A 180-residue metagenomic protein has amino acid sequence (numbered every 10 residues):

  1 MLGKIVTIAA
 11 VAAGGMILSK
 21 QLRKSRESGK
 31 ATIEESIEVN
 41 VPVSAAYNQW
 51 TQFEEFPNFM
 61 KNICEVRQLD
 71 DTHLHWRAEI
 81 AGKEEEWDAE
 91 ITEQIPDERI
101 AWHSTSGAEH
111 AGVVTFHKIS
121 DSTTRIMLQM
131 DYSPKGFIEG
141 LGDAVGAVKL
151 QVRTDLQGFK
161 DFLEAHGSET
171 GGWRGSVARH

Functional and structural regions predicted by a protein language model:
L2-I5, E93, H103-D161, A165 (+1 more regions): Beta-strand/loop substructures that line and gate deep hydrophobic ligand-binding cavities in soluble
G3-R77, G158, E164-G167, A178-H180: Hydrophobic ligand-binding cavity/cleft-lining segments
K30-S36, H73, E86, R99 (+2 more regions): Intrinsic-disorder/low-complexity, polar/charged segments enriched in Ser/Thr/Lys/Arg/Asp/Glu/Gln
Q68-D71, E79, M127, L150: Organelle targeting or membrane-anchoring low-complexity regions in eukaryotic organelle proteins
Q68-H75, Q94-W102: Short, hydrophobic/aromatic-rich segments at coil-to-beta transitions
A78-G82, S104-S106: Short acidic, glycine-rich loop/turn motifs
A81-E85, P134-F137: Short, cysteine-centered beta-strand-loop-beta hairpins and adjacent loop/turn segments enriched in charged/polar
D88-E90: Phosphoinositide-binding peripheral membrane targeting modules
